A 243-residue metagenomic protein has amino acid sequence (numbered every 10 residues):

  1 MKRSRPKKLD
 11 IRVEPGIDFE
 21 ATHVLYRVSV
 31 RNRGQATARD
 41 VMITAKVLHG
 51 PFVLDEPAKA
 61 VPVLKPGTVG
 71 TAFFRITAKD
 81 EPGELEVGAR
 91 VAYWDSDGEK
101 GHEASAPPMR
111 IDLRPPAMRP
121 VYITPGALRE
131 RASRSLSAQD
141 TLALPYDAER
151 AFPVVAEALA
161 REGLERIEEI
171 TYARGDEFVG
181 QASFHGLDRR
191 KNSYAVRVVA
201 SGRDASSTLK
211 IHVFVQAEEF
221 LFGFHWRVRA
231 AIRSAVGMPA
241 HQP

Functional and structural regions predicted by a protein language model:
M1-E20, D80-P243: Acidic, serine/threonine- and proline-rich intrinsically disordered appendage/tail regions
L9-D10, R39, L48-A60: Short beta-strand and strand-turn-strand segments in soluble, beta-rich domains
T22-Y26: Structural beta-strand segments of beta-rich domains
R27-R33, R75: Short edge beta-strand/loop segments characteristic of extracellular beta-sandwich folds
R31-P51, R90-A92: Short acidic, flexible loop segments centered on an aromatic residue
R31-R33, A60-P62, F214, E218: A short interface-forming secondary-structure element
V61-G70: Short proline/glycine- and polar residue-rich coil/turn motifs
G70-D80: Short, hydrophobic beta-strand segments
